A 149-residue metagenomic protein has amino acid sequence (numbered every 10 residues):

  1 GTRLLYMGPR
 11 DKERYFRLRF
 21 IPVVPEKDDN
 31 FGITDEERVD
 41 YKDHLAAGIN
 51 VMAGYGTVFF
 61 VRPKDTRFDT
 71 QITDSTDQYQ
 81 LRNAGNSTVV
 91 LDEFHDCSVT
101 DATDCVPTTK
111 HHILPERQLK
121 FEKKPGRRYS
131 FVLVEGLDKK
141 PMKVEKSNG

Functional and structural regions predicted by a protein language model:
G1-G8, D101-S130: Intrinsically disordered, low-complexity Pro/Gly/Ser/Thr-rich segments with frequent PxxP/GP/PP motifs and embedded
Y6, D77-S87: Asparagine-centered strand-capping/turn motif at beta-strand->loop junctions
M7-V61, R128-G149: Terminal connector regions
E13, N86-L91: Short acidic/proline- and small/hydrophobic-mixed sequence motifs that coincide with surface turns and coil-to-beta
P25-D28, R67-F68, T88: Short beta-strands and strand-coil junctions in structured, solvent-facing domains, enriched
E26-D29, C97-P107: Short aromatic-acidic-glycine turn motif
Y55-Y79: Extracellular ectodomain segments of secreted/surface proteins
V90-S98: Extended Gly/Ser/Thr-rich low-complexity repeat segments, especially those forming or decorating extracellular
